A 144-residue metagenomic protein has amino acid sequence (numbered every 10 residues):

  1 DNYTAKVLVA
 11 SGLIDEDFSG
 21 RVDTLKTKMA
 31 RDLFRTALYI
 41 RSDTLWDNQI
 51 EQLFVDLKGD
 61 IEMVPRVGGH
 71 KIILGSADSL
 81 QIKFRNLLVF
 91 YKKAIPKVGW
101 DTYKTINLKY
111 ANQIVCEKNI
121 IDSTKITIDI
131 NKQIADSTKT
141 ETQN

Functional and structural regions predicted by a protein language model:
D1-N144: Charged, solvent-exposed interaction patches on well-folded alpha/beta domains that mediate macromolecular contacts
